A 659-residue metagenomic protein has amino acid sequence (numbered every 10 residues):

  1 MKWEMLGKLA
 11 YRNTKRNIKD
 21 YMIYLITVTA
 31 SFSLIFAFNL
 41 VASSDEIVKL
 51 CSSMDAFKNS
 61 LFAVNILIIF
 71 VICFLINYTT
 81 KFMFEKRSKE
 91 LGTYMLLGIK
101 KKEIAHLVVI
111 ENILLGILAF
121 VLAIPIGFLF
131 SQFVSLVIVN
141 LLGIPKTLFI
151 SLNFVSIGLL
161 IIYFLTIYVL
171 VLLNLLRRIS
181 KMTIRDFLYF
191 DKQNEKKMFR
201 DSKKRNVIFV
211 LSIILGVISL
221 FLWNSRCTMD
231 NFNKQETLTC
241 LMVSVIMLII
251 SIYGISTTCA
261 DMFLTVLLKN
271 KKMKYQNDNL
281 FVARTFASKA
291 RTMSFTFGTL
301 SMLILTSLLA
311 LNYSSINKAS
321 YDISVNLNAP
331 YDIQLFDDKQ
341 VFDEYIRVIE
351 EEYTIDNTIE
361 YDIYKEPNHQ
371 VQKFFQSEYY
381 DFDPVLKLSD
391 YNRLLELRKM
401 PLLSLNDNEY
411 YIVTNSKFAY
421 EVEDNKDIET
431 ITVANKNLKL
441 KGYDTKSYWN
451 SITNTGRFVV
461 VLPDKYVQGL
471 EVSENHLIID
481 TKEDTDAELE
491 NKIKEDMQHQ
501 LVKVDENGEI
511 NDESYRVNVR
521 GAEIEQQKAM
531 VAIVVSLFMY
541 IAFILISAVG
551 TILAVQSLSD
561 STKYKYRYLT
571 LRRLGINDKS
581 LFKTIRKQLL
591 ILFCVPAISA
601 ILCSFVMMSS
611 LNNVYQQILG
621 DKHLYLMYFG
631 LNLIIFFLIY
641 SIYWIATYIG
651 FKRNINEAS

Functional and structural regions predicted by a protein language model:
M1-M22, K86-E90, K100, S135-S156 (+8 more regions): Feature of multi-pass inner-membrane transport and sensor proteins that recognizes transmembrane helices together
K15, K19-L25, A37-L67, F82-E85 (+8 more regions): Peri-transmembrane interface segments
I18-Y24, V108-I126, L165, R200-F209 (+2 more regions): Selective transmembrane-helix segments that form parts of the transport pathway or gating/packing helices in multipass
F32-S44, Y78-F82, L115-I144, S156-K181 (+6 more regions): Small-residue-rich transmembrane alpha-helices
S33-A63, V137, L222, R226-M229 (+6 more regions): Alpha-helical transmembrane segments
A63-Y78, S547-G550: Long, hydrophobic alpha-helical segments
V325-A532: Nucleotide-cofactor and metal-assisted catalytic machinery
